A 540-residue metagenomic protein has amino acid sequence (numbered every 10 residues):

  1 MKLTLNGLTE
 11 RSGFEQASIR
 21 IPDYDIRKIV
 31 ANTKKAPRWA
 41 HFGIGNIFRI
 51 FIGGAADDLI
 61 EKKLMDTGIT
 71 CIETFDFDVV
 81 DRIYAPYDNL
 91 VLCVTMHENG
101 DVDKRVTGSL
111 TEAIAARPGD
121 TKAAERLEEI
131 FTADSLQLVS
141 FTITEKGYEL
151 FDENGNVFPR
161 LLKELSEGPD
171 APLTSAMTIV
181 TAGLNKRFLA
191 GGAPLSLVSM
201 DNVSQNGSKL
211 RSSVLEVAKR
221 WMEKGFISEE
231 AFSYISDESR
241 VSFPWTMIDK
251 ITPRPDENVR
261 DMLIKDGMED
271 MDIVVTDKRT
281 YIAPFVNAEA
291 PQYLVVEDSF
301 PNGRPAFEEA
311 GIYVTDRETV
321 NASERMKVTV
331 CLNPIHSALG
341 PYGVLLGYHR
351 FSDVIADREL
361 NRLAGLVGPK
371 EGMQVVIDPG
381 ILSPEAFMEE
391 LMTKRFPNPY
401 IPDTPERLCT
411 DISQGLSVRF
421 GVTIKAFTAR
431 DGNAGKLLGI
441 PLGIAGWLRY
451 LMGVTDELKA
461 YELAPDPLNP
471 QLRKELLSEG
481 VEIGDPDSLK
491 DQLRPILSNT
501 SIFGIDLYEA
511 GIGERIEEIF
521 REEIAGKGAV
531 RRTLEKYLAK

Functional and structural regions predicted by a protein language model:
M1-K540: Substrate/ligand-engaging "lid" and interaction regions
